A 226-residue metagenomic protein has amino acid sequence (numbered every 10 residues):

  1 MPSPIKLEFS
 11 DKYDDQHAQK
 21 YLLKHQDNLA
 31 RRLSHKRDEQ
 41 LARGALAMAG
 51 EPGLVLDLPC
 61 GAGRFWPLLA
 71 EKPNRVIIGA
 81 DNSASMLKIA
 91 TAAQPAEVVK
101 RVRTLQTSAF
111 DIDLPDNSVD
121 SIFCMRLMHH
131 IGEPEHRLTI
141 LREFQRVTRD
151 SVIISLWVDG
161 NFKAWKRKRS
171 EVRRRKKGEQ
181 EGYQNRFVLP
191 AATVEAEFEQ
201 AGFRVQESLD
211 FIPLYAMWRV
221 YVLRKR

Functional and structural regions predicted by a protein language model:
M1-G50: Conserved class I S-adenosyl-L-methionine
P59-G61: Class I SAM-dependent methyltransferase "Motif I" SAM/SAH-binding loop
R64-F110: Class I SAM-dependent methyltransferase SAM/SAH-binding core
D111-D116: Short conserved loop adjoining the S-adenosyl-L-methionine
F123: A conserved beta-strand element that flanks and buttresses the S-adenosyl-L-methionine
L138-D150: A short glycine-rich, Lys/Arg-flanked "PGG" loop and its adjoining helix->strand segment in the class I
R149-W157: Conserved beta-strand signature within the Rossmann-like core of class I S-adenosyl-L-methionine
V158-Q200, E207-L209: C-terminal alpha-helical "lid/dimerization" subdomain adjacent to the S-adenosyl-L-methionine
